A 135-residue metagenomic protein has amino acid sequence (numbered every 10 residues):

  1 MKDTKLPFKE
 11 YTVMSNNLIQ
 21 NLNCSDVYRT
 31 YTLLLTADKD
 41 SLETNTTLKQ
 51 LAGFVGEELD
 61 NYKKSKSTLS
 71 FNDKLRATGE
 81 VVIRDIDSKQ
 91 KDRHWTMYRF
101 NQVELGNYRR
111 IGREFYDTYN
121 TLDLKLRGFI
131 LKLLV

Functional and structural regions predicted by a protein language model:
M1-K5, D92-E104: An acidic intrinsically disordered interaction segment
M1-N16: Long, low-complexity, charge-rich intrinsically disordered regions
K5, Q20-F54, N120-V135: Short helix->loop/beta-hairpin flanking segments within DNA-binding domains
L6-E10, S25-D26, G106-N107: Short amphipathic alpha-helical segments, especially helix-boundary/capping motifs
V13-N17, L59, F115-D117: Charged, low-complexity surface segments at secondary-structure and domain boundaries
L34-H94, V135: Winged helix-turn-helix DNA-binding recognition segment
M97-L126: Short, amphipathic alpha-helical interaction segments positioned at domain boundaries
